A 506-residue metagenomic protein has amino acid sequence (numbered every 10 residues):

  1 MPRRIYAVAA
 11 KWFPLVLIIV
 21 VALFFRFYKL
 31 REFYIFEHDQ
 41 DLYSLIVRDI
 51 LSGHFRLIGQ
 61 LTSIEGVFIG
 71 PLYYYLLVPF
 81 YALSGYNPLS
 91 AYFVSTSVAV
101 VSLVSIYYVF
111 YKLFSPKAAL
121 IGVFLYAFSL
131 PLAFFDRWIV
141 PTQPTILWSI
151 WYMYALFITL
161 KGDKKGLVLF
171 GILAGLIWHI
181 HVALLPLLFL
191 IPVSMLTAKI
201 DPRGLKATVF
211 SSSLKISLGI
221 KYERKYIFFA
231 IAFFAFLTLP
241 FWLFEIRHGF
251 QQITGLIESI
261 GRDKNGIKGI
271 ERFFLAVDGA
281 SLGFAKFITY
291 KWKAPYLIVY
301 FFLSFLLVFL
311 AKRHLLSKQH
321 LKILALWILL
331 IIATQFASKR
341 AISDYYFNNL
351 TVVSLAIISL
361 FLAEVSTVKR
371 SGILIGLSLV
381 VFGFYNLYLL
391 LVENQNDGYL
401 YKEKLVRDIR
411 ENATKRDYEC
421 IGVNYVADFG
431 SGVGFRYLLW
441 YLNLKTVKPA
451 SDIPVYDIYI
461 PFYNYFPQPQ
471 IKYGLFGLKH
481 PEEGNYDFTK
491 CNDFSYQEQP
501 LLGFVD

Functional and structural regions predicted by a protein language model:
A22, G122-A127, A174, W178 (+1 more regions): Short helix- or helix-capping micro-motifs that position conserved polar/aromatic residues at function-defining sites
F25-K29, D41-F68, L72-Y75, P79: Extracytosolic helix-loop segments that constitute the early lumenal/periplasmic catalytic or substrate-binding loops
I46-G53, L176, L188-K199, Y222-S317: Transmembrane-lumen/periplasm boundary regions of multi-pass, lipid-linked membrane glycan transferases
F93-L113, W151-A155, F305-K312, I357: Transmembrane-helix motifs of polytopic, lipid-linked glycan transferases
L113-F114, I150-L169, I177, L196 (+1 more regions): Membrane-interface transmembrane helices that cradle and orient dolichyl/undecaprenyl
P131-P144: Short acidic/glycine- and proline-prone juxtamembrane loop motifs at membrane-interface regions of multi-pass membrane
D136, P186, K322-T367: Hydrophobic/aromatic-rich transmembrane helices and adjacent perimembrane loops
F361, I373-D397: Transmembrane alpha-helical segments
